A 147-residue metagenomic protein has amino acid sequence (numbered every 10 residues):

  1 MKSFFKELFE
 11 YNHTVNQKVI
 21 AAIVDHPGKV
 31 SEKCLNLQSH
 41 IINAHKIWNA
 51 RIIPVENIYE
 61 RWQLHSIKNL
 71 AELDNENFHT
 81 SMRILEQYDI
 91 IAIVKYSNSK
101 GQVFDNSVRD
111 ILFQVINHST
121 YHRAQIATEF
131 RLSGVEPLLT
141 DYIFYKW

Functional and structural regions predicted by a protein language model:
K6-R61, Q102-W147: Short, contiguous alpha-helical
A21, A44, D89-K95: Short acidic/polar alpha-helix capping motifs at helix-coil junctions
E56-I93: Helix-adjacent hinge/juxtasegments
N98: Histidine/acidic-rich helix-loop-helix segments that form or flank divalent-metal centers in metalloenzyme catalytic
